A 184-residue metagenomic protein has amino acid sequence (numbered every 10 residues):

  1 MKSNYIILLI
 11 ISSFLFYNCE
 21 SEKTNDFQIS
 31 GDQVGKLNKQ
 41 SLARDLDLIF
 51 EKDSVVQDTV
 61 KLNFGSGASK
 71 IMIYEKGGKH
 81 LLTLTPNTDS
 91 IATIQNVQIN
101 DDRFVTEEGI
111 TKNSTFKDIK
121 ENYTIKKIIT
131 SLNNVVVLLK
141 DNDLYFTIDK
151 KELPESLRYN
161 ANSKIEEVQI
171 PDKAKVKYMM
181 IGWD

Functional and structural regions predicted by a protein language model:
M1-F27: Bacterial Sec-dependent N-terminal signal peptides
N4, M72-I73, Y145-F146: Alpha-helix boundary/capping detector
C19-L132, V136, D141-N142, N160-D184: Short helix/turn-capping signatures at newly exposed starts of structured segments
L144-A161: Long, compositionally biased
